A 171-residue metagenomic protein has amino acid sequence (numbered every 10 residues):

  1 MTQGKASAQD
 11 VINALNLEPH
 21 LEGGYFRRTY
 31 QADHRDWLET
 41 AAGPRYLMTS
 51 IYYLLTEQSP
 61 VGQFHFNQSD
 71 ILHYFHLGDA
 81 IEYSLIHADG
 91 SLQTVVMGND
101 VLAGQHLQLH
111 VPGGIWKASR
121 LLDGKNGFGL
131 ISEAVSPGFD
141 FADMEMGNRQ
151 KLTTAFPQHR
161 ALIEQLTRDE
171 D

Functional and structural regions predicted by a protein language model:
M1-L109, S119, G124-N126, P137 (+1 more regions): Non-catalytic, conserved peripheral segments adjacent to functional cores
H110, L130-S132: A structural signal for short, well-ordered beta-strand segments and their strand-loop junctions that often border
G113-G114: Extracellular beta-helix/beta-solenoid repeat scaffolds
S132-A134, G138-A142: N-terminal segments that mediate ammonia production and transfer in glutamine-dependent amidotransferase systems
